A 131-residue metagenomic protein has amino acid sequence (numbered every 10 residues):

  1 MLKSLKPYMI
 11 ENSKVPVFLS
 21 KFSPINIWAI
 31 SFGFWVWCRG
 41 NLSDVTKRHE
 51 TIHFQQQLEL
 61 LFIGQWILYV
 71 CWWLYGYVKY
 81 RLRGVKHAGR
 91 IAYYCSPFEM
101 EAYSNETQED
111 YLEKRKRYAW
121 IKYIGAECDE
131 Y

Functional and structural regions predicted by a protein language model:
L2-I25, G64-Y131: Metalloprotease/metallohydrolase-associated module, dominated by Zn2+-dependent proteases
S23-R48, L58, A92-Y94: Short pre-active-site segment immediately N-terminal to the catalytic Zn-binding motif
V45-E50, Q108-D110: Membrane-interface extramembranous regions at the lipid-water interface
T51-V70: Catalytic Zn2+-binding segment of zinc metalloproteases
